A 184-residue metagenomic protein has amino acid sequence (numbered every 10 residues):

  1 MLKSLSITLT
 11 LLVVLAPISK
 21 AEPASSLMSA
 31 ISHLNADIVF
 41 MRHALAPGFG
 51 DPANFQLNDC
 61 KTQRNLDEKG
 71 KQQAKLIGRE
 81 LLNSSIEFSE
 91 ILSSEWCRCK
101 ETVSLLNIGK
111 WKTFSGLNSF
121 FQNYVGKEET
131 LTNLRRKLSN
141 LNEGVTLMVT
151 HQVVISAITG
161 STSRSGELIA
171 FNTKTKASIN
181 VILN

Functional and structural regions predicted by a protein language model:
M1-I7: Bacterial N-terminal signal peptides that target proteins for export
T8-V14: Bacterial N-terminal signal peptides
A16-S19: N-terminal signal peptide c-region/cleavage motif recognized by signal peptidases
E22-N123, S161-N184: Active-site-proximal alpha-helix that buttresses catalytic centers in soluble enzyme cores
A36-V39, G144-T150: Generic beta-sheet signal
S84-I86, N140-G144: Glycine-rich phosphate-binding loop signature in dinucleotide/nucleotide-binding domains
F114-F120, Y124-L131, R135-L138: All-alpha RGS (Regulator of G-protein Signaling) helical domain and cognate RGS-like helical scaffolds
